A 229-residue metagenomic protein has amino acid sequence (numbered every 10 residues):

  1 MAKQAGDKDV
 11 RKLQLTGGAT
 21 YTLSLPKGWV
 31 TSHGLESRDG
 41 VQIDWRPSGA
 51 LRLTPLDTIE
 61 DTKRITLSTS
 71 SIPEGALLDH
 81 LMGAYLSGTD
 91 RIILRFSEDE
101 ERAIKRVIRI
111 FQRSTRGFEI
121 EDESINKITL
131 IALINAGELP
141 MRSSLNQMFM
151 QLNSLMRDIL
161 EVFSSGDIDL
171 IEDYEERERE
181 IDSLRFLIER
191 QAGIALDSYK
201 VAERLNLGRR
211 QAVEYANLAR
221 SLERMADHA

Functional and structural regions predicted by a protein language model:
K3-L13, G18-T20, S24-V41, W45-A229: Cytosolic, long alpha-helical scaffolding segments
